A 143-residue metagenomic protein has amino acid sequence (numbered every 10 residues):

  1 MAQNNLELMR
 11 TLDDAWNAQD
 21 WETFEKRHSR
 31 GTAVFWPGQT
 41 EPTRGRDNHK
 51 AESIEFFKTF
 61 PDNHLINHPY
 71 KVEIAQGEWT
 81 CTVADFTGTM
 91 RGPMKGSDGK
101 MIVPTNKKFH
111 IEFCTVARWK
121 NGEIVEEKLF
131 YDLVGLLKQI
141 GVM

Functional and structural regions predicted by a protein language model:
M1-M143: C-terminal and inter-domain tail/linker signature
